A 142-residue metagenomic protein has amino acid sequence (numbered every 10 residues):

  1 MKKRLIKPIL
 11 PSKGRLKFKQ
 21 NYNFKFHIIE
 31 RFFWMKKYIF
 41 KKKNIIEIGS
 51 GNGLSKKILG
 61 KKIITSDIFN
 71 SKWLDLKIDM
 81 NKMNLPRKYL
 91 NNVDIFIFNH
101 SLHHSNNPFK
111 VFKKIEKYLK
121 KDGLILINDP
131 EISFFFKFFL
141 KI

Functional and structural regions predicted by a protein language model:
M1-N91: Conserved N-terminal segment of class I S-adenosyl-L-methionine
I46-E47, T65, K120, L126-N128: A structural signal for short, well-ordered beta-strand segments and their strand-loop junctions that often border
I97: A conserved beta-strand element that flanks and buttresses the S-adenosyl-L-methionine
H100-S101: Short catalytic micro-motifs in class I SAM-dependent methyltransferases
N106-K110, F135: Short N-terminal helix/helix-N-cap motif within the alpha/beta-hydrolase-1
F109-L124: A short glycine-rich, Lys/Arg-flanked "PGG" loop and its adjoining helix->strand segment in the class I
L126-I142: Conserved class I S-adenosyl-L-methionine
